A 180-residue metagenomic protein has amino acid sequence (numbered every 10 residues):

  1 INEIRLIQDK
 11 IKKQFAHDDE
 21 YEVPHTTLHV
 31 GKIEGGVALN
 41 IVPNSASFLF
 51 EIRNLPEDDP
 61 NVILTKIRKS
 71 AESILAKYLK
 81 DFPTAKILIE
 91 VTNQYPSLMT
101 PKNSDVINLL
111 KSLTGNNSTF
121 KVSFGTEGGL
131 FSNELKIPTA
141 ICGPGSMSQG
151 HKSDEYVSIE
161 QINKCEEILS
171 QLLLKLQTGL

Functional and structural regions predicted by a protein language model:
I1-L180: Metal-dependent amide/peptide-bond hydrolase catalytic core, centered on the "pita-bread" metallohydrolase fold
